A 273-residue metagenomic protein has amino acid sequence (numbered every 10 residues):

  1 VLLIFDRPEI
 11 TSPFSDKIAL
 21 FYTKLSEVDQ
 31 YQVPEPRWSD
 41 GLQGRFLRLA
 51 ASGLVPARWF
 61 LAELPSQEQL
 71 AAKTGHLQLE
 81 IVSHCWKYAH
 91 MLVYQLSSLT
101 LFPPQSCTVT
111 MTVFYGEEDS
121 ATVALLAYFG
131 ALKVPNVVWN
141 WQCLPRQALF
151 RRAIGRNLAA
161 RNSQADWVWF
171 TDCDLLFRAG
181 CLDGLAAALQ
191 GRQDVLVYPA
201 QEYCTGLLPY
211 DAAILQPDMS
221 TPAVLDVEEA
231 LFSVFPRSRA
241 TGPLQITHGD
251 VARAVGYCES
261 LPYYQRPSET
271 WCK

Functional and structural regions predicted by a protein language model:
L2-S98: N-proximal low-complexity "stem/linker" segments adjacent to membrane-targeting elements
L99-L144: Acidic donor-binding segment of Leloir-type glycosyltransferases
P145-N162: Glycine-rich, basic loop-to-helix element that forms the pyrophosphate-binding segment of sugar-nucleotide handling
A160, R178-L261: Conserved catalytic core of nucleotide-sugar-dependent glycosyltransferases
V168: Short aromatic/hydrophobic "clamp" motif used to bind/position activated sugar donors
D172-L176: The conserved acidic donor/metal-binding loop of glycosyltransferases
Y263-K273: Acidic donor-binding loop at a coil-to-helix junction in glycosyltransferase catalytic cores that engages
